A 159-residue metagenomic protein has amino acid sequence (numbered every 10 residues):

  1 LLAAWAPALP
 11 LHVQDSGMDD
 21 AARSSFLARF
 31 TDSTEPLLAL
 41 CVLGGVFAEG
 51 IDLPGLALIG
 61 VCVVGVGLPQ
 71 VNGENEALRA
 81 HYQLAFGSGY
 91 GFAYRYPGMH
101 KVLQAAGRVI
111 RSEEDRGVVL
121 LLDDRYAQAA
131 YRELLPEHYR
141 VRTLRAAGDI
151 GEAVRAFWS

Functional and structural regions predicted by a protein language model:
L1-S159: ASCE RecA-like P-loop NTPase motor cores that couple ATP hydrolysis to mechanical translocation on nucleic acids
